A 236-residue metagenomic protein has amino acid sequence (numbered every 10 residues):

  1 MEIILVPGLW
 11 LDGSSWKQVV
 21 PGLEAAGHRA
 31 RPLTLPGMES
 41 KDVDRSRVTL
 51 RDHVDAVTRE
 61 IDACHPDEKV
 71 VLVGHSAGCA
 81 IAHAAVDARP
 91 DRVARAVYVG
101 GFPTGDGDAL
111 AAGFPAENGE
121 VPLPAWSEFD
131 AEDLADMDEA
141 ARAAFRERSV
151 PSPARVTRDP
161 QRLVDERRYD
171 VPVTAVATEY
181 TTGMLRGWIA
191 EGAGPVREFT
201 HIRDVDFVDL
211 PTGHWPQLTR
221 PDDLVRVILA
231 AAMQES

Functional and structural regions predicted by a protein language model:
E2-D42, D62, E68: Conserved HGGG/HGGXW glycine-rich cap/lid loop of the alpha/beta-hydrolase fold
G37-V70, D87, A111-P115: Active-site loop/oxyanion-hole signature of alpha/beta-hydrolase fold enzymes
V73-G78, A82: Gly/Ala-rich beta-loop-alpha elbow adjacent to hydrolase catalytic centers
D87, V93, V97-A131, V156 (+2 more regions): Flexible "cap/lid" loop of the alpha/beta hydrolase fold
Y169, A175-A177: Short beta-strand/loop motif that positions the catalytic acidic residue of the alpha/beta-hydrolase fold
T182-P211, R226-A231: Conserved loop-alpha-helix segment in the C-terminal half of the alpha/beta-hydrolase fold that carries the catalytic
V208-P221: Catalytic histidine-centered segment of alpha/beta-hydrolase-like enzymes
